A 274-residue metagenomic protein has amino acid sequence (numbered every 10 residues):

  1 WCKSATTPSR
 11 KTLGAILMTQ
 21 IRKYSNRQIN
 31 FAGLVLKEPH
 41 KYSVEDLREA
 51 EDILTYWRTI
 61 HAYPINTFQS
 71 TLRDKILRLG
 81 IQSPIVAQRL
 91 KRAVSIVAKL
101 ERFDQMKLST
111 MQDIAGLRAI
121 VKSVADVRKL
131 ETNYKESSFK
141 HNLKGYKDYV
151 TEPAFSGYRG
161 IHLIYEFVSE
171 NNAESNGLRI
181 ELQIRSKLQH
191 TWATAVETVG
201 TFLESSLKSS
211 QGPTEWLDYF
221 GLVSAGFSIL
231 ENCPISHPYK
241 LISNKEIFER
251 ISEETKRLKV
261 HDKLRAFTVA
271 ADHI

Functional and structural regions predicted by a protein language model:
S9, G14-L54, R58, S175-I274: An acidic, glycine-/histidine-flanked metal-binding catalytic module
L47-R102: Surface-exposed, low-hydrophobicity interaction/linker segments
F68, V127-N133: Hydrophobic side chains in well-ordered alpha-helices
E101-Q112: Short, flexible, solvent-exposed loop/turn segments with mixed acidic/basic and small polar residues
A119: Residue(s) in the substrate-gating loop at a strand-loop-helix junction that position the organic substrate next
K122-D126: Helix N-cap motif at beta-to-alpha junctions
Y134, F139-N171: Short Gly/Thr-rich strand-loop-strand
